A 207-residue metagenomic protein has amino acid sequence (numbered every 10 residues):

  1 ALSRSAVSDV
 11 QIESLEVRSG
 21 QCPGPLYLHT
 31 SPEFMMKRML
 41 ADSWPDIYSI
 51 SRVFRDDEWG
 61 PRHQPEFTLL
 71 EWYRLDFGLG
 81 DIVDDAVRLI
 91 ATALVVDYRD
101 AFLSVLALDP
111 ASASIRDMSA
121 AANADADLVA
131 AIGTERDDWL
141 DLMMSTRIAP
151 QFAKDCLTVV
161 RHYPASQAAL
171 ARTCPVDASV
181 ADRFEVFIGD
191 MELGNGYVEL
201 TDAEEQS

Functional and structural regions predicted by a protein language model:
A1-D42, D46-D81, L106-S207: A translation/RNA-centric and nucleic-acid-associated enzymatic feature enriched in Class II aminoacyl-tRNA synthetases
G78, I82-V95: Acidic, low-complexity central loop/insert segments
V96-D100: C-terminal domain-boundary segment and adjacent tail
